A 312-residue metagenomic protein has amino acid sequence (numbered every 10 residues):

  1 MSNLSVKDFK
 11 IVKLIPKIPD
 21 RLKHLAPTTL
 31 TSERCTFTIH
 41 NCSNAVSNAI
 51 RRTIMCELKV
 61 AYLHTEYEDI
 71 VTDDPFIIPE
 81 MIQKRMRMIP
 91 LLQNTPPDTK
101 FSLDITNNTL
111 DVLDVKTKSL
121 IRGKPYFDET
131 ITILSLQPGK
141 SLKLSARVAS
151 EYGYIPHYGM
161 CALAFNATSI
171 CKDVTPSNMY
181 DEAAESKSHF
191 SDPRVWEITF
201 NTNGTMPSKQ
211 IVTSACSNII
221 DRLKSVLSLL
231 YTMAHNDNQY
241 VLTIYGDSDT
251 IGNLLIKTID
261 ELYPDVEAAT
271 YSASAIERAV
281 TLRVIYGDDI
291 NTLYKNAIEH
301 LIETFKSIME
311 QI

Functional and structural regions predicted by a protein language model:
M1-I312: Protein-protein interaction/assembly regions in multi-subunit complexes
